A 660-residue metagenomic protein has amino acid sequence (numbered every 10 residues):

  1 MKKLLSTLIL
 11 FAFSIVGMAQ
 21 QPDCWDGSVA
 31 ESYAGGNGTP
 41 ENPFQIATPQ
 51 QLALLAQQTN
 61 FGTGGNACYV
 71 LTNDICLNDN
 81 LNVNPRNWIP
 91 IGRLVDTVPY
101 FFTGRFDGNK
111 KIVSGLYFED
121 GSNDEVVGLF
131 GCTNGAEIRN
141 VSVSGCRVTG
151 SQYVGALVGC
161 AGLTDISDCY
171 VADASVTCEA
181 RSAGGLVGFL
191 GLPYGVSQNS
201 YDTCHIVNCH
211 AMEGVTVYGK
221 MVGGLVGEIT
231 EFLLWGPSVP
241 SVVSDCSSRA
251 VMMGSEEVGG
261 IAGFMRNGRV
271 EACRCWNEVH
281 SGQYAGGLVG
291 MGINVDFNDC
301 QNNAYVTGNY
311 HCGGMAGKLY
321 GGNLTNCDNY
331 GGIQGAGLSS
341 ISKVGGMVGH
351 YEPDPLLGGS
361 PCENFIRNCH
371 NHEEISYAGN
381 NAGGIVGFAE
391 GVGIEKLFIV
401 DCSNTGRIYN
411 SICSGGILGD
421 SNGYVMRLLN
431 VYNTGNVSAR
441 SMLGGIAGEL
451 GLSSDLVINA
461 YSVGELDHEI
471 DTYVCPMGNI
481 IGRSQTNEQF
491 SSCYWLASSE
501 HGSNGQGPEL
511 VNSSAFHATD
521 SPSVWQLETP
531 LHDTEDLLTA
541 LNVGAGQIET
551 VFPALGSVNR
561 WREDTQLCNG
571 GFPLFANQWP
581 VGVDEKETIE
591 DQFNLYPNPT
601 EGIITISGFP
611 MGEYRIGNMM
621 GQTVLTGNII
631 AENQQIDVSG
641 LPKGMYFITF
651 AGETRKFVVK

Functional and structural regions predicted by a protein language model:
M1-P22, C160, F650: Bacterial Sec-dependent N-terminal signal peptides
K2, T7, I46, E601-F609: Terminal non-domain segments
K3-L4, G268, E278, N303 (+7 more regions): N-terminal cationic leader/targeting segments used for protein routing and processing
V16, K586-K660: C-terminal outer-membrane/trafficking sorting elements
Q20-V583: Surface-exposed repetitive/solenoidal architectures
